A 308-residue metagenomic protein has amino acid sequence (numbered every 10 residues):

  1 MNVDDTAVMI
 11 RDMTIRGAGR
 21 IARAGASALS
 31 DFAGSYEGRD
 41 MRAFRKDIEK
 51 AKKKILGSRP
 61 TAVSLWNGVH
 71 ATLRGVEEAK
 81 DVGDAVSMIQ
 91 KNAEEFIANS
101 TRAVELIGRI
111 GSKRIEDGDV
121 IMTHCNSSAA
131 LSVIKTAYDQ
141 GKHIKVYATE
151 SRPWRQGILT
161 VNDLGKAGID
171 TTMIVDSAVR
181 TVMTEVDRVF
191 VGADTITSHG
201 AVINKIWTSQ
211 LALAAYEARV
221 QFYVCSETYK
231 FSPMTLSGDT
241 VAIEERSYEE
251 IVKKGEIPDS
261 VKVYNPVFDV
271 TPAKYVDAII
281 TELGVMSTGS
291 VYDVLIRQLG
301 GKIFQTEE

Functional and structural regions predicted by a protein language model:
M1-D12, K113, V252-S260: Short, hydrophobic/aliphatic alpha-helical segments
M1-S87: Long amphipathic alpha-helical segments
T14, A33, E37, K52-R59 (+11 more regions): Structural signal for hydrophobic packing residues in well-ordered secondary-structure cores of soluble enzyme domains
A18-R20, I121, C125-A130, P153: Gly/Ser/Thr-rich loops at beta-strand to alpha-helix junctions that form or flank small-molecule/cofactor-binding
N67-D117, K142-V189: Ligand-binding beta-strand-loop-alpha-helix segment within the catalytic cores of soluble metabolic enzymes
A130-D139, A212: Histidine-anchored nucleotide/phosphate-binding helix
T149-E308: Conserved phosphate- and dinucleotide-binding cores of soluble alpha/beta proteins, encompassing both enzyme active
